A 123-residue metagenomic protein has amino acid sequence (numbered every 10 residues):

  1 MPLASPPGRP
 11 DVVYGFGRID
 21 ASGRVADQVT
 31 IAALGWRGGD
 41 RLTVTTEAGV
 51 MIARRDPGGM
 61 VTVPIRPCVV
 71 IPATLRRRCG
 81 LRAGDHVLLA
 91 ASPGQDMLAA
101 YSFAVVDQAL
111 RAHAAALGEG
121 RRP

Functional and structural regions predicted by a protein language model:
S5-I19, P57-M60: A detector for short, charged/polar N-terminal pre-domain segments
P7-P10, R37-R41, G120: Charge-biased low-complexity segments
Y14-R55: Acidic (E/D-rich), amphipathic helical modules within compact regulatory domains
D20-W36, V63-L81: Short beta-strand-centered segments at strand-helix junctions
W36-I52, G80-L98: A short beta-strand-loop micro-motif that forms or neighbors metal/cofactor- and ligand-binding patches at active-site
I52-V61, Y101-A104: Short domain-boundary/entry signatures in modular proteins, especially in secreted/extracellular architectures
G58-V70, D107-L117: Short, positively charged interaction helices/loops
P93-P123: Structured core of small recognition/catalytic domains
